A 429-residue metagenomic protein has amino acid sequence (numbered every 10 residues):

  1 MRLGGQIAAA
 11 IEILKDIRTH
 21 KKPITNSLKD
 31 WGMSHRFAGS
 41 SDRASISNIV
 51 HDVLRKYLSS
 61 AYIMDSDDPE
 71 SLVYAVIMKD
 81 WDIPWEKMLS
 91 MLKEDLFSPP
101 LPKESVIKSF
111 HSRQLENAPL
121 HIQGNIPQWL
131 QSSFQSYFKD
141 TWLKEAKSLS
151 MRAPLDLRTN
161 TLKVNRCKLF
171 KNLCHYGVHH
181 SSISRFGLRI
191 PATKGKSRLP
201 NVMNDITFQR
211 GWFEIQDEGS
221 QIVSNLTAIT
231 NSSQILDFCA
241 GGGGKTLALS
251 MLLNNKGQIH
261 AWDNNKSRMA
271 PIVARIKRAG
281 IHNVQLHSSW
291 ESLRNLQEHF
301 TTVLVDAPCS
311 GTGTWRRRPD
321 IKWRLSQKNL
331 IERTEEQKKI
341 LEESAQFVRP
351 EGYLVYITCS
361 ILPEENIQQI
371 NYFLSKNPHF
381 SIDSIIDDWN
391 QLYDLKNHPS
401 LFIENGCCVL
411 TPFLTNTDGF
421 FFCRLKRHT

Functional and structural regions predicted by a protein language model:
M1-T429: S-adenosylmethionine
